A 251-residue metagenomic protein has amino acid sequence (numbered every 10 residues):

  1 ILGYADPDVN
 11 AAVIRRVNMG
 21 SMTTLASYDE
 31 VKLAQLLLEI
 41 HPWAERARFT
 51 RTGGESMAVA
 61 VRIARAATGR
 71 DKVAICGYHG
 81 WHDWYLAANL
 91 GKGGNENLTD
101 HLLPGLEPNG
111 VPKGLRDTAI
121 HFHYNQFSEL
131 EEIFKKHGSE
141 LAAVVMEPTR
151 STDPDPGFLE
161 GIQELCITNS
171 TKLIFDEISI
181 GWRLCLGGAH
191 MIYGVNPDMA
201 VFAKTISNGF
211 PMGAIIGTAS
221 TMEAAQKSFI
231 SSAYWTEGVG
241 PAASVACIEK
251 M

Functional and structural regions predicted by a protein language model:
I1-Y28, K32-R51: Glycine-rich phosphate-binding segment of PLP-dependent enzymes
V13, L37, A60, V73 (+6 more regions): Buried hydrophobic positions in well-ordered alpha/beta secondary-structure cores of metabolic enzymes
R15, V239-M251: Amphipathic alpha-helix from the class-I
T23-E30, R48-G54, G77-G80, S179 (+2 more regions): Active-site nucleophile and cofactor-binding loops and adjacent substrate-binding regions of central metabolic enzymes
Q35-A142, Q163: PLP-dependent aspartate aminotransferase-fold enzymes
Q126-I133, P148-K172: Active-site core of PLP-dependent enzymes with the aminotransferase class I/II
T149, E177-S179: Conserved Walker B
Y193-A225, T236-A243: Active-site PLP attachment segment
